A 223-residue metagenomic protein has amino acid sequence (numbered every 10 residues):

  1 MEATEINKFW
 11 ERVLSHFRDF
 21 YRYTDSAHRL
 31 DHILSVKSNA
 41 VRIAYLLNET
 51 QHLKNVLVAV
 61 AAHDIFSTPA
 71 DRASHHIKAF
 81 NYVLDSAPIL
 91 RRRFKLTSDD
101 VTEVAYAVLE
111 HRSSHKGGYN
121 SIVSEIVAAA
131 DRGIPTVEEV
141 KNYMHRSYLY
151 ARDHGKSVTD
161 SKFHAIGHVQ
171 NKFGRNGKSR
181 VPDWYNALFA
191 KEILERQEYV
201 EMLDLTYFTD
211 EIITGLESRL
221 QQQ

Functional and structural regions predicted by a protein language model:
M1-D19: Short alpha-helical hairpin
Y21, A44, D64-A70, A87-R91 (+1 more regions): Short amphipathic alpha-helical interaction patches enriched in hydrophobic/aromatic residues with interspersed Lys/Arg
Y21-T50, A62, S113-Q223: Divalent metal-dependent phosphate-bond-processing catalytic cores, especially two-metal-ion Mg2+/Mn2+ enzymes that act
V36-I43, H75-L90: An active-site-proximal "capping" alpha-helix that borders the catalytic cofactor pocket
Q51-A79, T102-S113: His-Asp-centered metal-binding catalytic motifs of divalent-metal-dependent phosphohydrolases/nucleases
F80-S121, A128: Hydrophobic, well-structured mid-protein blocks that either form specific transmembrane helices
